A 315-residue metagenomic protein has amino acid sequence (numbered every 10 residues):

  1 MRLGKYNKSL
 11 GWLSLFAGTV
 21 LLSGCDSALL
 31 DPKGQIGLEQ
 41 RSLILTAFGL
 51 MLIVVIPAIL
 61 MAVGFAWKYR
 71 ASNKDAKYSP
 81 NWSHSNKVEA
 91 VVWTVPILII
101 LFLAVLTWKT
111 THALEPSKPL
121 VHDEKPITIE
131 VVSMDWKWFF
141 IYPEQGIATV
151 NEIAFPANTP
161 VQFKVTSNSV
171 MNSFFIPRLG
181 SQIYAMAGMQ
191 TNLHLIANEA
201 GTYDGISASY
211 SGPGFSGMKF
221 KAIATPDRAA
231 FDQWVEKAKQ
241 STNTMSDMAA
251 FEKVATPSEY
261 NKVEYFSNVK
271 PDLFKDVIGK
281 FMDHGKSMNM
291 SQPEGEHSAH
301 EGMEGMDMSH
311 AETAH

Functional and structural regions predicted by a protein language model:
M1-S27: N-terminal secretory/membrane targeting signals
L10-L13, I44, G49, A90: Hydrophobic alpha-helical transmembrane segments
F16-V20, L52, I56, W93 (+1 more regions): Alpha-helical transmembrane spans of integral membrane proteins, capturing the lipid-embedded, hydrophobic core of TM
A17-L22, L45, M51, S83: Generic secretory/membrane-interface signal
V20, M61-G64, L106-K109: Transmembrane alpha-helix boundary/anchor motif
D26-L43, K68-H315: Non-transmembrane, membrane-proximal soluble domains of secreted or membrane proteins
Q40-P57: Alpha-helical transmembrane segments
P57-S72: Membrane-water interface of transmembrane alpha-helices
